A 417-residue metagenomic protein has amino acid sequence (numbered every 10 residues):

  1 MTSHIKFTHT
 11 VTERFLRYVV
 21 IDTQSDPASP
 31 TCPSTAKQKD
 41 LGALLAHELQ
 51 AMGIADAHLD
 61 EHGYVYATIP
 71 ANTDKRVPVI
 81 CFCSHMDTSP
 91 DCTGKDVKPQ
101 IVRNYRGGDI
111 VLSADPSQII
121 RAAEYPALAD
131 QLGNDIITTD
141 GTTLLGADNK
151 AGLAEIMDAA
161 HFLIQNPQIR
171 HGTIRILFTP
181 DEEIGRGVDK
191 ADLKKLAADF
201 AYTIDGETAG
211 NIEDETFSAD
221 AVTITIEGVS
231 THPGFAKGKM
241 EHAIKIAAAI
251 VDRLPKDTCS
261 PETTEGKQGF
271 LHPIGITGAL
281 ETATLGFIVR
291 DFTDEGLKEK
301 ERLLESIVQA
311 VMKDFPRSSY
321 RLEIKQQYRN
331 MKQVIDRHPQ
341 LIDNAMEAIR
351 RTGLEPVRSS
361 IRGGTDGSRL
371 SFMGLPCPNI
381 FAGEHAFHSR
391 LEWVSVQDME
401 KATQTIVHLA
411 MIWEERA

Functional and structural regions predicted by a protein language model:
H4-I136: Acidic/His- and Gly-rich active-site-bordering loop/insert found across diverse amide/peptide-bond hydrolases
G63-V65, A71-N72, P180-I184, G278 (+1 more regions): Short, internal active-site loops enriched in acidic
P70, T179, D205, T225-V229 (+3 more regions): Solvent-exposed residues in well-ordered beta-strands and their adjoining turns, especially edge/terminal strands
R76-P78, G228, Q327: Structural motif
V79-C83, D199-T203, T223, C377-N379: Short glycine-aspartate micro-motif
F82, V111-E182, D220-I226, H232-D257 (+3 more regions): Alpha-helical metal-binding/catalytic segments enriched in His/Glu/Asp
L128-F217, C259-I274, G278, L285-F292 (+2 more regions): Acidic/histidine-rich catalytic neighborhood of metal-dependent amide-processing enzymes
I244-A417: Metal-dependent amide/peptide-bond hydrolase catalytic core, centered on the "pita-bread" metallohydrolase fold
